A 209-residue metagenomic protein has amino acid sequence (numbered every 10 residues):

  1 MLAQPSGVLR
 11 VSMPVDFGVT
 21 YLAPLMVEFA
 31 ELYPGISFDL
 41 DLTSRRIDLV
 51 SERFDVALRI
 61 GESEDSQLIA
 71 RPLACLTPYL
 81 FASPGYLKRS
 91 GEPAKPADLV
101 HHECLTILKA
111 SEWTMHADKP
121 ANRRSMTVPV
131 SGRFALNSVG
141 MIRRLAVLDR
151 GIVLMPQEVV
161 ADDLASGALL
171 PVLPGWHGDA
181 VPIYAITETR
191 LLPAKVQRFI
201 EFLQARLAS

Functional and structural regions predicted by a protein language model:
M1-L2: Alpha-helical linker/hinge and terminal dimerization helices associated with HTH transcriptional regulators
S6-I69: Central regulatory/effector-binding core of bacterial HTH transcription factors
V11, L169, F199: Residue-level signal for inorganic ion chemistry
D16-V19, A135-V139, P193: Short, solvent-exposed loop/helix junctions and linker helices that flank or host conserved functional motifs
Y21, P156, L191-A205: Short amphipathic alpha-helical coupling segments at ligand-binding clamshell hinges and other catalytic/signaling
S51, S63-I186, S209: C-terminal regulatory
